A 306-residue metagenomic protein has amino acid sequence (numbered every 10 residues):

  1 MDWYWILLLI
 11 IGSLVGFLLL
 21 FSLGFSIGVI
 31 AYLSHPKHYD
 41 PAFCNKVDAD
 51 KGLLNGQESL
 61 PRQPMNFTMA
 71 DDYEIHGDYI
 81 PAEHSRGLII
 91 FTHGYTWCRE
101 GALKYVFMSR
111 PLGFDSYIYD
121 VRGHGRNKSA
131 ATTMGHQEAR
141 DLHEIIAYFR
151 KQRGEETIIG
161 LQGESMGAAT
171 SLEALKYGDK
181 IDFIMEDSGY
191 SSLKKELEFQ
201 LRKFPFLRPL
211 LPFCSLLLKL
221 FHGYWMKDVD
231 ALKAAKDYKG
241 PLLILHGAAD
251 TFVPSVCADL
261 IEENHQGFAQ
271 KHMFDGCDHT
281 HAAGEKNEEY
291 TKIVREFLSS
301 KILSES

Functional and structural regions predicted by a protein language model:
G12-T68: An N-terminal hydrophobic leader/cap segment in hydrolases
Y95-M108: The serine-hydrolase catalytic nucleophile loop
S109-K128: Conserved alpha/beta-hydrolase
T132-R153: Alpha/beta-hydrolase active-site loop
E173-W225, K233-A234: Hydrolase active-site cap/lid region
D237-K239, I244-H246, D250: Short beta-strand/loop motif that positions the catalytic acidic residue of the alpha/beta-hydrolase fold
T251-C257: Conserved alpha/beta-hydrolase "acid-adjacent" motif
C277-T291: Catalytic histidine-centered segment of alpha/beta-hydrolase-like enzymes
